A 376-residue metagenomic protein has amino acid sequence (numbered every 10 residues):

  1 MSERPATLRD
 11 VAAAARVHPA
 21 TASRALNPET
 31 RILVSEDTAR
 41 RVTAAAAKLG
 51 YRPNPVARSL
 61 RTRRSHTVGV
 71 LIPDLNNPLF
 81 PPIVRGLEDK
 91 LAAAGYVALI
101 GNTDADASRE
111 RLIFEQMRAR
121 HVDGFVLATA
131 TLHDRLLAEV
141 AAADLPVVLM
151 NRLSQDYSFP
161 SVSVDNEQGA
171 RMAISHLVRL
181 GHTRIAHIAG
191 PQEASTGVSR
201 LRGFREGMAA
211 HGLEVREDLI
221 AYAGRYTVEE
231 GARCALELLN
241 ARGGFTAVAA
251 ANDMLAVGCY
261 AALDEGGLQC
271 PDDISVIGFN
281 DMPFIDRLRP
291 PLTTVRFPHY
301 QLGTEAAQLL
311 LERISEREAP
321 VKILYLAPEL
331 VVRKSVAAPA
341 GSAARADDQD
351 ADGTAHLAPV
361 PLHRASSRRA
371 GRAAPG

Functional and structural regions predicted by a protein language model:
M1-E3, K48, D89-A94, R118 (+2 more regions): Bacterial carbohydrate/catabolite-sensing allosteric modules
M1-R64, S367-A374: N-terminal helix-turn-helix DNA-binding module of bacterial transcription factors
M1-T7, A46-L79, I83-R85, A93-Y96 (+2 more regions): N-terminal helix-turn-helix/winged-helix DNA-binding helices and compositionally similar short basic alpha-helical
P19-R24, R61-D74, H176, R184-P191: Short beta-strand segments enriched in small/hydrophobic residues
L49-N54, S108, T129-A130, Y260: Short gly/ser/thr-rich secondary-structure transition/capping motifs
A57, R111-F114, L137, I174 (+1 more regions): Short hydrophobic/charged patches on amphipathic alpha-helices used for structural packing and interfaces
G69-L71, L99, V126, V148 (+2 more regions): Conserved hydrophobic packing residues within short motifs/helices of P-loop NTPase cores of ABC-family ATPases
D89-R135, P146: Central regulatory/effector-binding core of bacterial HTH transcription factors
